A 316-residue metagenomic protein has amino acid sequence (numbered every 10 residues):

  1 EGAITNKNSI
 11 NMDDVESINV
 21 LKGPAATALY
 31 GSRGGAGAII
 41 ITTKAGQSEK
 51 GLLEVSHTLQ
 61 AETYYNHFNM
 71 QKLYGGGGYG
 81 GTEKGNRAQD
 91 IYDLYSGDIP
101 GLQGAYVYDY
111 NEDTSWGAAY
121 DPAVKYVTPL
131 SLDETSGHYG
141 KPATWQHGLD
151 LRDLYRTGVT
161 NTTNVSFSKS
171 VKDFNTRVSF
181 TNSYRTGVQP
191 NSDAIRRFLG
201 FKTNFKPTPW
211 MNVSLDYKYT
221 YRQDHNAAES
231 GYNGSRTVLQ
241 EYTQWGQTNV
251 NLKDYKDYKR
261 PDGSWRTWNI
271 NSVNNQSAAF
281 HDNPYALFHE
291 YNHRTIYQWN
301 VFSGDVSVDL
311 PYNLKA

Functional and structural regions predicted by a protein language model:
E1, Q47-N191, E229-G231, K259-Q276 (+2 more regions): Residues embedded in well-ordered regular secondary structure
E1-G23: Short acidic/polar hinge/loop motifs at secondary-structure boundaries that mediate gating or recognition
D14-S17, G34-H67, G76, E83 (+4 more regions): Transmembrane beta-barrel strand/turn architecture of Gram-negative outer membrane proteins
A25-T27: Histidine-centered metal-chelating micro-motifs
L29-R33: A short glycine-leucine-enriched loop at secondary-structure breakpoints that most characteristically corresponds
